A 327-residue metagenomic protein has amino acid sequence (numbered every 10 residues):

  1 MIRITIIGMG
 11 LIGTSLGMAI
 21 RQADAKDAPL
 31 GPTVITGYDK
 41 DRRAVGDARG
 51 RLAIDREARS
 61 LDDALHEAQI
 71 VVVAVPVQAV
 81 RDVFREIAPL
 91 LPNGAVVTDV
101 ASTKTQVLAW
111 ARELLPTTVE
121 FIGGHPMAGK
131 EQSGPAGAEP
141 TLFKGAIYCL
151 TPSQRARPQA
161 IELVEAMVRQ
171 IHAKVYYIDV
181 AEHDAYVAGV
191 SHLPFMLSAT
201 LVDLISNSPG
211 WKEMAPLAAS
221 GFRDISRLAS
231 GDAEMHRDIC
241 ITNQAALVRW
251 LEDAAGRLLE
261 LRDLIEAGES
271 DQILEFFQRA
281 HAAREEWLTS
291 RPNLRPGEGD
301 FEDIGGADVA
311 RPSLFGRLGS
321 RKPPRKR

Functional and structural regions predicted by a protein language model:
M1-H66: NAD(P)+-binding Rossmann beta1-loop-alpha1 motif at the extreme N-terminus of oxidoreductases
L61-L91, A95-V96: Rossmann-like NAD(P)-binding element
A74-P76, A101, P152: Glycine-rich, N-terminal phosphate-binding loop of Rossmann-like dinucleotide-binding domains
E86-A136: Rossmann-like NAD(P)(H) cofactor-binding subdomain of soluble oxidoreductases
L142-S230: Internal alpha-helical scaffold of NAD(P)-dependent oxidoreductase catalytic cores
W211-R284: Interdomain hinge/lid region at the active-site interface of Rossmann-like NAD(P)-dependent oxidoreductases
Q244, L258, R262-R327: NAD(P)-dependent dehydrogenase/reductase Rossmann-like domain
